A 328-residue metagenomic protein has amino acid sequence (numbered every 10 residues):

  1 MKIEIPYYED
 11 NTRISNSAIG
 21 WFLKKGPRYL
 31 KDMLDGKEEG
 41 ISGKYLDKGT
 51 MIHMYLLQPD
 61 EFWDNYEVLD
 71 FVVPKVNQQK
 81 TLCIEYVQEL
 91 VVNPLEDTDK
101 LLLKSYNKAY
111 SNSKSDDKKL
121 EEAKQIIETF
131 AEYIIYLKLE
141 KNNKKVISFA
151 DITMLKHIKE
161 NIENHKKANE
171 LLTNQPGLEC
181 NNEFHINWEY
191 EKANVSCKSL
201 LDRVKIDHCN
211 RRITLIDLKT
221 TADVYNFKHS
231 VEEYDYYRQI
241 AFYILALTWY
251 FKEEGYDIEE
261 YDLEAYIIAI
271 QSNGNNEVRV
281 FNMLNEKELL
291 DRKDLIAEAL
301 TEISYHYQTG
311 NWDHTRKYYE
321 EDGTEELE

Functional and structural regions predicted by a protein language model:
M1-K198: Metal-dependent nuclease catalytic cores that hydrolyze phosphodiester bonds in DNA/RNA, characterized by
K44, K48, Q239, R292: Hydrophobic (often cysteine-bearing) scaffold residues that line and stabilize catalytic clefts of nucleotide/cofactor
M51, D202, R238-A246: Short amphipathic alpha-helical face segments that pack within enzyme cores and frequently flank/anchor catalytic
L56-E61, Y190, K205, T220-D223 (+1 more regions): Hydrophobic/aromatic-lined pockets within catalytic cores
N65-V68, K205, T214-L218, Y266-A269: A structural signal for short, well-ordered beta-strand segments and their strand-loop junctions that often border
V92-L95, D99-L102, Y106-Y110, H229-Y234 (+1 more regions): Metal-dependent nuclease catalytic regions and adjoining charged, substrate-binding loops involved in nucleic-acid end
L172-P176, K205-I213, T248-Y261: Secondary-structure boundary elements
E179, H185-Y237: Non-catalytic protein-protein interaction segments used by genome-maintenance enzymes to assemble and couple activities
